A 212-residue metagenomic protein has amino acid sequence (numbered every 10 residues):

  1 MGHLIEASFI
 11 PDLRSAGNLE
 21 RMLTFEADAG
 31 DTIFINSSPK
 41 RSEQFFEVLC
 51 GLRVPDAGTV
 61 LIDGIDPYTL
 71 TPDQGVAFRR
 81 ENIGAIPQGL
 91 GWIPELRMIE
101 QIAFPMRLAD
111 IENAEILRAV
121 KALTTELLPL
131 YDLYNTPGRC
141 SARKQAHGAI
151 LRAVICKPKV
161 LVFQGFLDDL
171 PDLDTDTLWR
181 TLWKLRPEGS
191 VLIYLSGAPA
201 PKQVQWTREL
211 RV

Functional and structural regions predicted by a protein language model:
C50: Helix-to-loop junction immediately C-terminal to a conserved catalytic motif
G58-Y68: Conserved ABC transporter NBD signature motif
P67-I83: ABC ATPase NBD coupling module
G89, E95-L108: Q-loop/switch helix immediately C-terminal to the Walker
A103-E115, E126: ABC-type ATPase nucleotide-binding domains, specifically the catalytic core motifs of the NBD
L123-S141: Conserved ABC nucleotide-binding domain
A149-L151: Hydrophobic anchor residue at the start of the ABC signature
